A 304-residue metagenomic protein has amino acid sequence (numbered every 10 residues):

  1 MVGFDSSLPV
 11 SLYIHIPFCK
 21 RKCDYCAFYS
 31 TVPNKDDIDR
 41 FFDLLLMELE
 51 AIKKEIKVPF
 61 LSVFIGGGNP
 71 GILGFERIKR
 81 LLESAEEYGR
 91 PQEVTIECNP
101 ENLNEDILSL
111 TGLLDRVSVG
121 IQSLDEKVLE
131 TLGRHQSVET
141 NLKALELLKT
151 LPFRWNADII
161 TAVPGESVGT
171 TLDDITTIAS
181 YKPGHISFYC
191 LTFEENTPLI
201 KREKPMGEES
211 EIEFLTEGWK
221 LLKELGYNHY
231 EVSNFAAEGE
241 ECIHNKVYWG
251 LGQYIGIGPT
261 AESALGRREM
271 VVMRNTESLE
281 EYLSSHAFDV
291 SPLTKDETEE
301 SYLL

Functional and structural regions predicted by a protein language model:
M1-Y13, F28, I56-V58: N-terminal [4Fe-4S]-dependent radical SAM core
P9, T31-K54, L61-L304: C-terminal scaffold of the Radical SAM
S11-F18, L114: N-proximal short alpha-helices
H15-S30: Local cysteine-cluster metal-coordination motifs and their immediate loop/turn environment, predominantly Fe-S cluster
